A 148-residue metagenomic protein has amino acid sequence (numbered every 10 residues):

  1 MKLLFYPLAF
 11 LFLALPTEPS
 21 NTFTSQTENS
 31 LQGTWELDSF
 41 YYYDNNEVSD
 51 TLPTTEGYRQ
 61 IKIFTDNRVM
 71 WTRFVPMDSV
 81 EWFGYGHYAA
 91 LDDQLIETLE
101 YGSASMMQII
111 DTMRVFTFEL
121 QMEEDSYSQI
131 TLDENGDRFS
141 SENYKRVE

Functional and structural regions predicted by a protein language model:
L4-L13: Sec-dependent N-terminal signal peptides
L15-F83, I96-E148: Lipid interaction determinants
G86: Phosphoinositide-binding peripheral membrane targeting modules
A89-D92, E97: Short, electropositive alpha-helical surface patch
